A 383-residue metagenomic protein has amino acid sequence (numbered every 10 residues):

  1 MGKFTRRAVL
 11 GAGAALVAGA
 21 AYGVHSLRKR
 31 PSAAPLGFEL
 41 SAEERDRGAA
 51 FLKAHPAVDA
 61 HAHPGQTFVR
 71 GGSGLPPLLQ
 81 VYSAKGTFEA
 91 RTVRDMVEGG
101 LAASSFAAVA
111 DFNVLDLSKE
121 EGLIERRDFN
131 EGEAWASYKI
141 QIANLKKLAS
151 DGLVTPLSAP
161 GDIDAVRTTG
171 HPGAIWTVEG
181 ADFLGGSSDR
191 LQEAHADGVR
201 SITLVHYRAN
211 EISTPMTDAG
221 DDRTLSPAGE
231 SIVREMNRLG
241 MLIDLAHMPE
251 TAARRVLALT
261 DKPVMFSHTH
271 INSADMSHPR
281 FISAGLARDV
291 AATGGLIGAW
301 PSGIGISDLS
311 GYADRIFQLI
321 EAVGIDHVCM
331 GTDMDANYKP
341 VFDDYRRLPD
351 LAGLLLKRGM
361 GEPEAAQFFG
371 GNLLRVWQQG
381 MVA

Functional and structural regions predicted by a protein language model:
F4-L204, A209-A219, M276-M330, D335-A383: N-terminal hydrophobic targeting/anchoring segments and the immediately downstream early-domain regions of hydrolases
M216-D222, H270-I271: Short helix/strand-bridging catalytic loops that position acidic/His residues to coordinate divalent metals and engage
R223, P227, F342: Short, conserved micro-motifs enriched in small and acidic residues
P227-Q318: Catalytic pocket-lining loop regions of alpha/beta-barrel enzymes, especially the amidohydrolase/enolase/GH5 lineages
